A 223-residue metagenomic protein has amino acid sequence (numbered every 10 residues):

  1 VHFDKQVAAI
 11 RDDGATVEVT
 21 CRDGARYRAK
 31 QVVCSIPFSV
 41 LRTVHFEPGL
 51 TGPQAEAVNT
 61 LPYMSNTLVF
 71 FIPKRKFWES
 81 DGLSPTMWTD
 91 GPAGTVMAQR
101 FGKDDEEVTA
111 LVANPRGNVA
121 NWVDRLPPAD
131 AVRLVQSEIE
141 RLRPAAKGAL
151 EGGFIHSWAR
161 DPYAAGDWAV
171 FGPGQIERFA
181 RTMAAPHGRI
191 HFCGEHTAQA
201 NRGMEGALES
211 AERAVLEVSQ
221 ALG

Functional and structural regions predicted by a protein language model:
V1-F3, C34, F192: A structural signal for the hydrophobic beta-strands that form the central parallel beta-sheet of Rossmann-like
F3-V17: A conserved short coil-to-beta-strand element within the FAD-binding core of flavoproteins
T16-E18, S65, D81-G223: Conserved flavin/dinucleotide-binding core of flavoenzymes
T20-Q31: Core beta-strand elements of the Rossmann-like FAD/NAD(P) dinucleotide-binding domain in flavoenzyme oxidoreductases
R22, I72-K74, R116: Solvent-exposed residues in well-ordered beta-strands and their adjoining turns, especially edge/terminal strands
V32-P53, F70: Flavin (primarily FAD) binding-site architecture
P48-A55, A169-G174: Short glycine/proline- and charge-enriched loop/turn segments that cap or connect secondary-structure elements
P53-D81: Central beta-strand plus flanking loop segment that forms part of the substrate or channel wall within the catalytic
